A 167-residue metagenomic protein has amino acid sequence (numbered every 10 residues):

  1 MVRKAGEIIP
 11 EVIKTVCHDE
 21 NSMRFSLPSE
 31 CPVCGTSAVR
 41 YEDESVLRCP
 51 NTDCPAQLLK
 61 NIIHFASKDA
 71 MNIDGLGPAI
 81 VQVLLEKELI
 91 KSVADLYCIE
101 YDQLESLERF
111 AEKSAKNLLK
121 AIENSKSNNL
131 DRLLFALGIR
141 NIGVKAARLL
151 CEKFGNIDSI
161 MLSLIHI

Functional and structural regions predicted by a protein language model:
M1-E7: Flexible glycine-rich surface loops and low-complexity tracts that mediate binding to linear polymers
I8-I73: Cys/His-rich short segments
K14-T15, Q82, E100-F135, A147-L150: Alpha-helical interaction/regulatory segments in DNA maintenance proteins
D69-M71, L134-G138: Short, recurring structural edge motifs at helix starts
G75, I80-V83: Charged, low-complexity interaction segments
I165-I167: Conserved small/polar residues in nucleotide/adenosyl-binding loops
